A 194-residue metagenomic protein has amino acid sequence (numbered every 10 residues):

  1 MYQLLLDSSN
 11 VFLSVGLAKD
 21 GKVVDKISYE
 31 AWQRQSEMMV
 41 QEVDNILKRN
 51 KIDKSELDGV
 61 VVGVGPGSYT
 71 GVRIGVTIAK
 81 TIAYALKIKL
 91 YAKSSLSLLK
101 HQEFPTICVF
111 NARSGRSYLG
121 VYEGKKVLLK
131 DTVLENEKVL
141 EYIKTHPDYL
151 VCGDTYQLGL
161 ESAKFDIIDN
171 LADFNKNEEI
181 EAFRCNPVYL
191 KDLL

Functional and structural regions predicted by a protein language model:
M1-K22, E30, Y91-L194: Oxyanion-binding and handling regions
W32-K48: N-terminal phosphate-binding loop and adjacent alpha-helix
M38-Q41, T77, T81, L98: Short amphipathic alpha-helical face segments that pack within enzyme cores and frequently flank/anchor catalytic
V43-G59, I143-P147: Phosphate/pyrophosphate-binding loops at sites that engage ATP/ADP/AMP, CoA/4′-phosphopantetheine, polyphosphate
I46, A85, N177-E178: Change "in soluble alpha/beta enzymes" to "in soluble alpha/beta proteins
G59-L90: DPxDG-like acidic metal-binding loop motif
